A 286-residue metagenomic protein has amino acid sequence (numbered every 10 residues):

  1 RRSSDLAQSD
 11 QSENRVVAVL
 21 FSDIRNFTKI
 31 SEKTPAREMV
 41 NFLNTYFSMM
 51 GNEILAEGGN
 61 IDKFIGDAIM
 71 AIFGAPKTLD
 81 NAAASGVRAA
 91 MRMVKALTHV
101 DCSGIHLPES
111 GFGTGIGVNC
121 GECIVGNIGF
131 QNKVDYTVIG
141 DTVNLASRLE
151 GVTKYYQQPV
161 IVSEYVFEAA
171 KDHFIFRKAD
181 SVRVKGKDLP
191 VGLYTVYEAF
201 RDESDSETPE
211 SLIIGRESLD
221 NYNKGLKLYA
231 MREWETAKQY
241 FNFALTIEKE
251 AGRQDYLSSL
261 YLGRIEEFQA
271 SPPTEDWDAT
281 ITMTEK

Functional and structural regions predicted by a protein language model:
R2-S3: Short, small-residue-biased leader/transition segments that mark boundaries at the very start of proteins
Q8-A89, Y136: Catalytic NTP-binding/metal-coordinating core of nucleotidyl cyclase/transferase enzymes
V19, I69, T114-C120, L193: A structural signal for short, well-ordered beta-strand segments
L43-G59, A75-I116, C120, D141-K154 (+2 more regions): Alpha-helical scaffold within the catalytic cores of cyclic-nucleotide enzymes
C123-V125, V152-T236, N242-E250, D255-L257 (+1 more regions): Cytosolic regulatory/linker segments at or just downstream of nucleotide-handling modules in signal-transduction
N127-F130: Cytochrome P450 core scaffold surrounding the K-helix E-X-X-R motif and the conserved "meander" helix-loop region
P273-K286: Intrinsically disordered, low-complexity, charge-biased linker/tail regions
